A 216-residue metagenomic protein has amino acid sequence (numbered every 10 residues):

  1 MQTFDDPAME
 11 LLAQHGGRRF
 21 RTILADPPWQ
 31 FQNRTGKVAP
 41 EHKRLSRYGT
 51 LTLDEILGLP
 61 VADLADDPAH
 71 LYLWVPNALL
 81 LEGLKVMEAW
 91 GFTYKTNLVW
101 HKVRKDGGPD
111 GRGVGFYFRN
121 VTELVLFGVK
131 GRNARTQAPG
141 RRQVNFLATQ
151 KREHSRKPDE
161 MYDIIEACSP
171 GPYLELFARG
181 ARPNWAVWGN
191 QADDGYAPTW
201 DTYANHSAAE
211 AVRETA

Functional and structural regions predicted by a protein language model:
M1-A216: Class I S-adenosyl-L-methionine-dependent methyltransferase catalytic core
